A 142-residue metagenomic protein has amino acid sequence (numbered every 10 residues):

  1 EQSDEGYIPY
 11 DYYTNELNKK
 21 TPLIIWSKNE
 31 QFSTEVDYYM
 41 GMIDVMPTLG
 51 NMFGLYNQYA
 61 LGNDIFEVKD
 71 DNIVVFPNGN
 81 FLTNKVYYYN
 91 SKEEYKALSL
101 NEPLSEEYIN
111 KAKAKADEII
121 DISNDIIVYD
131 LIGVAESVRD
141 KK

Functional and structural regions predicted by a protein language model:
E1-K142: Solvent-exposed soluble domains appended to multi-pass membrane proteins
